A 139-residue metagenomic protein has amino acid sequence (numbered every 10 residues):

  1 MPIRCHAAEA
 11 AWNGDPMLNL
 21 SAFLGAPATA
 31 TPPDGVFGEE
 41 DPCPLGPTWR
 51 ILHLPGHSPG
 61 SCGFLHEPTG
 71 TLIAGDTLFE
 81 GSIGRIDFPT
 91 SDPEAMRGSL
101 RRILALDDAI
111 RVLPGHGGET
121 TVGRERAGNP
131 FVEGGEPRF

Functional and structural regions predicted by a protein language model:
M1-P47, A127-G135: Active-site HxH/HxHxD metal-binding segment of metal-dependent hydrolases
P2-I3, S21, C62, G70 (+1 more regions): Secondary-structure boundary/capping signal
I3, A10-A11, G63, E67 (+1 more regions): Divalent metal-binding pocket/active-site signature
I3-H6, H53-G56, I73-G75, R111-H116: Active-site neighborhood of phospho(di)ester-bond hydrolases with catalytic His/Asp-centered motifs
A8-A11, D87, G118-E119: Short histidine/acidic/glycine/proline-rich micro-motifs that form metal- and phosphate-coordinating active-site loops
P27-L106, T121-G123, E133: Catalytic core of the metallo-beta-lactamase
G117-F139: Conserved N-terminal glycine/acidic-rich loop preference
